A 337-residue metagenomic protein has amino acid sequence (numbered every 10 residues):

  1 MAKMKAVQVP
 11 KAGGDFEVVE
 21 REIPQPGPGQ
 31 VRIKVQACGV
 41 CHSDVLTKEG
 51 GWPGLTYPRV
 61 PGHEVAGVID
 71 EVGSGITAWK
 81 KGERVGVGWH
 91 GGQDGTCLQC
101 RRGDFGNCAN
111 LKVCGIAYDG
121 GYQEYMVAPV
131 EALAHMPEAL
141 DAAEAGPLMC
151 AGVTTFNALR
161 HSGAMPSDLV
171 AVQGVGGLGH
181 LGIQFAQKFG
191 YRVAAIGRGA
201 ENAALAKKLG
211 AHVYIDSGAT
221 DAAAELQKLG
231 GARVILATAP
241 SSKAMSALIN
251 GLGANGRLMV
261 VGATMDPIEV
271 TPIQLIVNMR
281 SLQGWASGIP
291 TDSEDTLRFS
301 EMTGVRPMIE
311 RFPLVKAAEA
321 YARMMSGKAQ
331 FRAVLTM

Functional and structural regions predicted by a protein language model:
M1-M4, S246, P290-M337: C-terminal hydrophobic helical "lid"/dimerization subdomain of Rossmann-like NAD(P)H-dependent oxidoreductases
E22-C38, G51-L98, P137-L140: Glycine-rich beta-strand-centered segment in the early N-terminal region that forms part of a ligand/cofactor-binding
A78, Q93-Q173, K208: NAD(P)H dinucleotide-binding glycine-rich loop of Rossmann-like/cofactor-binding domains, especially the beta1-alpha1
V85, E138-E225: Mid-domain Rossmann-like dinucleotide-binding core that forms the NAD(H)/NADP(H) cofactor-binding site
S162, P166, A194, A200-S281: Glycine-rich cofactor phosphate-binding loops and adjacent beta1-alpha1 units of small-molecule cofactor enzyme domains
R257-M259, E269-E310: Rossmann-fold dehydrogenase core element
